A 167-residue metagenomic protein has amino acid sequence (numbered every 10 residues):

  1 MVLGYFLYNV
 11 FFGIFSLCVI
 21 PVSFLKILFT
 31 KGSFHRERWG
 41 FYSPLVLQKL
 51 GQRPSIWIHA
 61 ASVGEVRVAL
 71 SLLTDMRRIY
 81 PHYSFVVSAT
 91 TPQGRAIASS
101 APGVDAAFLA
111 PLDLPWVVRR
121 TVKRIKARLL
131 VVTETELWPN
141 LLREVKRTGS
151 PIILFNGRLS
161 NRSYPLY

Functional and structural regions predicted by a protein language model:
M1-S33: Helix-enriched interaction subdomains in cytosolic or periplasmic regions, typified by TIR/SEFIR signaling/NADase cores
I20-Y167: Active-site and donor-binding regions of nucleotide-sugar-utilizing enzymes
